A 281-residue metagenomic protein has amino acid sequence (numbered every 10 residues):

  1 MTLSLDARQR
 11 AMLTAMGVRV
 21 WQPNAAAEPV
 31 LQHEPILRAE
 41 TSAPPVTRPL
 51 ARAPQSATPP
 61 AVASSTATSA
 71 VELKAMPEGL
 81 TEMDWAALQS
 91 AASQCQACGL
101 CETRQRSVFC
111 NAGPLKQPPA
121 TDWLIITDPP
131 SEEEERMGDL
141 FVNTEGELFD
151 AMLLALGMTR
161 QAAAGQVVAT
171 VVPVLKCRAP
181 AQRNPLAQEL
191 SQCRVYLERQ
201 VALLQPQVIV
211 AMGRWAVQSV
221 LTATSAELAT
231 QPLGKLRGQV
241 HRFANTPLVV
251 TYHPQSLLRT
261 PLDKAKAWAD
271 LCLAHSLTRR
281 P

Functional and structural regions predicted by a protein language model:
T2-A7, A11-P281: A polyanion-binding, active-site-adjacent surface
